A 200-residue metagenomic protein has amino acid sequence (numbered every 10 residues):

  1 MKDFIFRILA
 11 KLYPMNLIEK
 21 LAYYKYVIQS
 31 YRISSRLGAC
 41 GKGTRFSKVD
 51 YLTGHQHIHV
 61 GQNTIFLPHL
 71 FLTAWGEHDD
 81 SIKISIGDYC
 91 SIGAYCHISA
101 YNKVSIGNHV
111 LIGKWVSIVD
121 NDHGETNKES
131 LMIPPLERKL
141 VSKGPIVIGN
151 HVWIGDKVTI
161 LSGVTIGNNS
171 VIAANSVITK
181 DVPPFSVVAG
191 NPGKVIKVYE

Functional and structural regions predicted by a protein language model:
M1-D120, P145-H151, P184, G193-E200: Domain-scale signature associated with acetyltransferase and cell-envelope carbohydrate enzymes
I106-E200: Glycine-rich hexapeptide-repeat left-handed beta-helix
